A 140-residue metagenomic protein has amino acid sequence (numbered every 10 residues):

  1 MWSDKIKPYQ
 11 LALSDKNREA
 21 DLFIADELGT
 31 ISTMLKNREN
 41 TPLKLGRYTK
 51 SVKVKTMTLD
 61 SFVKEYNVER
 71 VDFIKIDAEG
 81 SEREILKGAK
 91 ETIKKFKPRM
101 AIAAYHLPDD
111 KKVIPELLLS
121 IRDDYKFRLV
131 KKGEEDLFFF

Functional and structural regions predicted by a protein language model:
M1-F140: Phosphate/nucleotide-binding beta-alpha loop and adjacent structural elements of enzyme active sites
